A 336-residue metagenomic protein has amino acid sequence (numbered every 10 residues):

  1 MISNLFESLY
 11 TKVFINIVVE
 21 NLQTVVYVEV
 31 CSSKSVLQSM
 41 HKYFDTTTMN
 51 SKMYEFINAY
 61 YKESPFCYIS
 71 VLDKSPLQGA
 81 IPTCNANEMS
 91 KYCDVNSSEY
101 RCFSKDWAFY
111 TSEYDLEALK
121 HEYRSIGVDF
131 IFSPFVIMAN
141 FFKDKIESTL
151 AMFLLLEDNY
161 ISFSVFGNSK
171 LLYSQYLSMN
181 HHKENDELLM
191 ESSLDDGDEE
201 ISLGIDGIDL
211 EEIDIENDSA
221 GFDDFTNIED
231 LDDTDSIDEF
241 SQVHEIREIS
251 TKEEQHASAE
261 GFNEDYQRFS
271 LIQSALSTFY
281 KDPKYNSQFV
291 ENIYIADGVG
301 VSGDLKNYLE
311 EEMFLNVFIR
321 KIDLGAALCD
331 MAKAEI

Functional and structural regions predicted by a protein language model:
M1-I336: Hydrophobic/aromatic-enriched cytosolic interaction surfaces used to assemble or bind macromolecules
